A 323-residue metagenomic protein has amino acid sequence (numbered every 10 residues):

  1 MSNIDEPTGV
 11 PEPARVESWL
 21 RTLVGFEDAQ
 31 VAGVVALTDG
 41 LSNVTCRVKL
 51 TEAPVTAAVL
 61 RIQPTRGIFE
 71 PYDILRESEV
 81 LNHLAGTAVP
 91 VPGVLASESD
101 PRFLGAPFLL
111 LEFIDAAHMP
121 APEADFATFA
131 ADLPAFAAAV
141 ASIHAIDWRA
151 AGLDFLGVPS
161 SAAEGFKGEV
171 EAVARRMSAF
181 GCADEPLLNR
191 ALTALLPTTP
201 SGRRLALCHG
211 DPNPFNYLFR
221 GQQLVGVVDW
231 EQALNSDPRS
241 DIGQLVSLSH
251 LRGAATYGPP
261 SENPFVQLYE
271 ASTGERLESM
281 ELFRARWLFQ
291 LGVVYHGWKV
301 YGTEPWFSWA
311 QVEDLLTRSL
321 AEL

Functional and structural regions predicted by a protein language model:
M1-E27: Juxta-kinase regulatory segment immediately upstream of eukaryotic protein kinase catalytic domains
V35-L187, P200-R204: ATP-binding pocket architecture of kinase catalytic cores
L205-L207, V225: Conserved protein kinase catalytic-loop anchor
L207-H209, P214: Catalytic-loop of the protein kinase fold
V228-A233: Activation of the activation-loop gatekeeper triad in protein kinase-fold domains
R239-G274, W287-E304: Active-site activation/catalytic loop segments of kinase-like enzymes and analogous catalytic loops in related
Y295-L323: Helical subdomain adjoining the active site within ATP-dependent kinase catalytic cores
